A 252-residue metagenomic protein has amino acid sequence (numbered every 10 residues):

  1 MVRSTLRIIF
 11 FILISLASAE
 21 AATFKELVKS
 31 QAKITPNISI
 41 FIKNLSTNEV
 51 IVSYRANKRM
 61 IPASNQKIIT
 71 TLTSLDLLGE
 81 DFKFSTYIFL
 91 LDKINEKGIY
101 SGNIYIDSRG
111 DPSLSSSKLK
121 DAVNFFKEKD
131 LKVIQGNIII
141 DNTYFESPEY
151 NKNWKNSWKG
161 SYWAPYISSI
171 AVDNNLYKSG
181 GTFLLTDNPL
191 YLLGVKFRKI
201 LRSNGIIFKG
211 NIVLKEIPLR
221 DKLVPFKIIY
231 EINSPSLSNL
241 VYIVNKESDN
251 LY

Functional and structural regions predicted by a protein language model:
M1-S4, T23: Short, low-complexity, intrinsically disordered N-terminal peptides in bacterial proteins
R3-F11: Sec-dependent signal peptide recognition, specifically the positively charged N-region followed immediately by
F10-E20: Hydrophobic h-region of N-terminal signal peptides that target proteins for export in Gram-negative bacteria
A19-R59, N124-D130: Beta-lactamase-like hydrolase cores
K25-K29, L77-Y252: Conserved serine DD-peptidase/penicillin-binding transpeptidase domain and beta-lactam-recognizing active-site
N37-S39, N65, S85, N103: A common structural microfeature
N44, K67, D141: Acidic active-site catalytic centers that drive phospho-/nucleotidyl reactions and related ester hydrolyses
S53-T73, L77: Short active-site loop at a secondary-structure junction that contains or immediately precedes the catalytic residue(s)
